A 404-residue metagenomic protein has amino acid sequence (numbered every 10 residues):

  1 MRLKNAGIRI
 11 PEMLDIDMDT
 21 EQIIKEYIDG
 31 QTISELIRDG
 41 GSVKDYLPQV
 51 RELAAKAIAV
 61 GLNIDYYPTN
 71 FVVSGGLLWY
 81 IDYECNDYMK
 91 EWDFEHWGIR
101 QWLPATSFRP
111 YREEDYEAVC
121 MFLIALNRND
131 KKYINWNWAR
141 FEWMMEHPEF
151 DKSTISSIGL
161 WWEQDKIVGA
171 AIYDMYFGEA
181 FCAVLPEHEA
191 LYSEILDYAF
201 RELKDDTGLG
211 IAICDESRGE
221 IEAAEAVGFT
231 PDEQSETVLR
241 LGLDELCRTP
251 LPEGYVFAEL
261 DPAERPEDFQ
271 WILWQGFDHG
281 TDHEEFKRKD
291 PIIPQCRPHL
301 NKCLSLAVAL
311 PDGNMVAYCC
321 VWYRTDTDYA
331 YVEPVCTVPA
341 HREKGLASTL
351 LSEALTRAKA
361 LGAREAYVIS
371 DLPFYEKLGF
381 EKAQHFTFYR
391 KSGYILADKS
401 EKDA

Functional and structural regions predicted by a protein language model:
I8-Y46: Conserved structural core of kinase catalytic domains
A59-N63, S74-A105: C-lobe/activation-segment region of protein kinase-like
Y66-F71: Hydrophobic residue at the +6 position relative to the catalytic HRD Asp in the kinase catalytic loop
S107-M121, V256-F269: A short beta-loop-alpha structural element at the N-terminal edge of CoA-dependent acyl/N-acetyltransferase catalytic
L126-L203, P311, M315-E333, V338: Conserved donor-binding loop and adjoining core beta-sheet/short helix segment in diverse acyl/aminoacyl transferases
N129-K132, W138-W143, C247-A330: Flexible, substrate/cofactor-facing loop regions flanked by secondary structure within enzyme catalytic domains
I167, D174-G254, F386-G393: Acyl-donor-binding surface of acyltransferase catalytic domains
E189-R201, T337, E343-A360, K377: Conserved acetyl-CoA-binding loop-helix of GNAT-fold acetyltransferases
